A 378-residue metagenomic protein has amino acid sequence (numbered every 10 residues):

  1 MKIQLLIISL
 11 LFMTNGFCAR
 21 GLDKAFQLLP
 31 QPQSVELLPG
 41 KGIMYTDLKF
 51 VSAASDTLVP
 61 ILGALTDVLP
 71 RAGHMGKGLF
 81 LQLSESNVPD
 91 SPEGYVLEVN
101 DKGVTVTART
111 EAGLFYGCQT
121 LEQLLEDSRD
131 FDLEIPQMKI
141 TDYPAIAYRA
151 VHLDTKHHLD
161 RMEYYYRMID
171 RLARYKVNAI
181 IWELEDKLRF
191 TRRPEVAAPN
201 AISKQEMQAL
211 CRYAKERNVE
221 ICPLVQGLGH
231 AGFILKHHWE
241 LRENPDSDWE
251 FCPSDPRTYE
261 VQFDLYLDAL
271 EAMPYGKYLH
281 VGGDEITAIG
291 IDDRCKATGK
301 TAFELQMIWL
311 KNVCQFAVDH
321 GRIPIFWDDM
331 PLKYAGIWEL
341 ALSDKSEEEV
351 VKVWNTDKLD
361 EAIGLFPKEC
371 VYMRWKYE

Functional and structural regions predicted by a protein language model:
M1-K24: Bacterial Sec-dependent N-terminal signal peptides
A19-Y148: Contiguous, structured surface segment used for ligand recognition
L114-G117, R161, A335: Short helix/loop capping segments that flank catalytic or ligand/cofactor-binding pockets
L133-M138, D264-L265, E349-D360, E378: Alpha-helical scaffolding within the catalytic cores of extracellular/periplasmic polymer-degrading hydrolases
A145-D328, I337-W338, K345-E348, V371-M373: Substrate-binding cleft of carbohydrate-active enzyme catalytic domains
P331-K333, E378: Short, catalytically relevant binding-site loops at active-site mouths
K333-E361: Charged, glycine/proline-rich intrinsically disordered loops and linkers
L359-E378: Aromatic- and acid-rich polysaccharide-binding/catalytic face of secreted or lumenal carbohydrate-active enzymes
